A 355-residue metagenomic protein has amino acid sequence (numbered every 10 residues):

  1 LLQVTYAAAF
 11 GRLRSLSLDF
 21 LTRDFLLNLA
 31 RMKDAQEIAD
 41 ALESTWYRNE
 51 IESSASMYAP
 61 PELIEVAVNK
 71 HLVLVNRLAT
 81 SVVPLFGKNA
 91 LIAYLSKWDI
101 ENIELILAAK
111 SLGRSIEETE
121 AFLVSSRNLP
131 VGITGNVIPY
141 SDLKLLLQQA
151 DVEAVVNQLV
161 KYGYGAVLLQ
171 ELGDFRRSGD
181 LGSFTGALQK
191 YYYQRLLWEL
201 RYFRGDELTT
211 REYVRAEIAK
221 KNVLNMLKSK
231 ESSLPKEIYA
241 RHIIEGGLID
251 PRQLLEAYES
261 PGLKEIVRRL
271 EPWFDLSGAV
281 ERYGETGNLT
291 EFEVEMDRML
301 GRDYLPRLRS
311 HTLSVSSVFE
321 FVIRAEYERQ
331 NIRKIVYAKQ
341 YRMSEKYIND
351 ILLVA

Functional and structural regions predicted by a protein language model:
L1-A355: N-terminal domain-start signal
